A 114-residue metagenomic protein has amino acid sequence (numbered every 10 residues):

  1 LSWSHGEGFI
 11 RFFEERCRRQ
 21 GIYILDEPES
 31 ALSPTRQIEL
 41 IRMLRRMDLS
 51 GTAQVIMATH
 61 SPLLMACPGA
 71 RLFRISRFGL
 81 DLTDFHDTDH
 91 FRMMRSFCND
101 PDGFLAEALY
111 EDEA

Functional and structural regions predicted by a protein language model:
L1-C17, P101-A114: Acidic, Mg2+-coordinating catalytic modules of nucleic-acid enzymes
W3-L25, T35-S50: GG-anchored amphipathic helix commonly corresponding to the ABC/SMC/Rad50 NBD signature/C-loop
E29-S30: Short loop immediately C-terminal to the Walker-B catalytic DE motif in ABC-type ATPase nucleotide-binding domains
T35-I56, H60-A114: C-terminal lobe/lid and adjacent interdomain/linker elements of RecA-like ASCE P-loop ATPase modules
